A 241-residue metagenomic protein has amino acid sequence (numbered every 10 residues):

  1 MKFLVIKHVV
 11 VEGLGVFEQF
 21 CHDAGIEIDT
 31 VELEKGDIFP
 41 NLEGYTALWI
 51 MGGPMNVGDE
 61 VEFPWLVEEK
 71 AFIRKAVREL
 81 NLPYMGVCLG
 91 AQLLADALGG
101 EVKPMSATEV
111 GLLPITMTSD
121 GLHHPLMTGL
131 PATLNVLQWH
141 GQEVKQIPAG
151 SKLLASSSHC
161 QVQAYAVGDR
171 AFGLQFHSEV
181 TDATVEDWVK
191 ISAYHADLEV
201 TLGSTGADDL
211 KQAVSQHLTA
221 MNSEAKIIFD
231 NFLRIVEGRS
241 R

Functional and structural regions predicted by a protein language model:
M1-E79, L202-R241: N-terminal beta1-alpha1 cap of cysteine-dependent amidohydrolase-like domains
K2, P83, T133-N135: Residues that mark the start of a beta-strand
V11-E12, L93, C160, V180: Short alpha-helical
G15-V16, D59-V61, A95-A97, P148 (+2 more regions): Short glycine-/acidic-enriched loop or helix-start segments at secondary-structure transitions that form or flank
F20-D23, P64-E68, E101-K103, L154-A155 (+1 more regions): Glycine-rich, phosphate-binding/catalytic loops in enzymes
I50-G121: Cysteine-nucleophile active-site neighborhood
L98-A183: Pocket-forming structural segment of enzyme catalytic cores
R170, E179-V214: C-terminal helical/coil "lid" or tail adjacent to the Rossmann-like core of SAM-dependent
